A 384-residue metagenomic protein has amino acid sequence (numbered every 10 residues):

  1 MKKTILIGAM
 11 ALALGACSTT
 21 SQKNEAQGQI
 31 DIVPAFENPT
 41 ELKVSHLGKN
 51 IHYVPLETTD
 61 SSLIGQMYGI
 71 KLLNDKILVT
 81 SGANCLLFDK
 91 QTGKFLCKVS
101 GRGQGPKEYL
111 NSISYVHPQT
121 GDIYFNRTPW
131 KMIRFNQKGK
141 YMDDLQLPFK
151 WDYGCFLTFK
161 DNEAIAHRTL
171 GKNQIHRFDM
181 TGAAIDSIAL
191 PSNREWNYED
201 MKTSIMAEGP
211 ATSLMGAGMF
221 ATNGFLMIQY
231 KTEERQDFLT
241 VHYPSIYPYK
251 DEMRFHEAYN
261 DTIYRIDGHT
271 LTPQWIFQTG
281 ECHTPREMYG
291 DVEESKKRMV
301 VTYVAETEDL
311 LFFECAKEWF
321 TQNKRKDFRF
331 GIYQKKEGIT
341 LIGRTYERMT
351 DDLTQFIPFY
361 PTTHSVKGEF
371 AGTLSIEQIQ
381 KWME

Functional and structural regions predicted by a protein language model:
G15-A16: C-terminal motif of bacterial Sec signal peptides marking the signal peptidase cleavage site
Q22-Y53: Blade/loop signatures of beta-propeller domains
P39, N50-A83: Beta-strand-rich domains and repeat architectures in extracellular enzymes and scaffolds, especially beta-propellers
E57-S61, K94-T128, L145-K150: Blade-loop segments of beta-propeller domains
Q66-G69, L110-Y115, K150-T158, N197-D200 (+2 more regions): Repeated scaffold domains used in trafficking and secretory/extracellular systems, primarily beta-propellers
K76-S81, G121-R127, N162-T169, H176 (+4 more regions): Short beta-strand elements that form the blades of beta-propeller/WD-repeat-like and other beta-sheet-rich scaffold
P129-Q174, A184-S204: Asp-box/WD-like beta-propeller blade repeats and closely related beta-sheet repeat scaffolds
Q274-K297, K336-K367: Conserved blade-ending motifs and adjacent loop-strand segments that build the rim/top face of beta-propeller domains
